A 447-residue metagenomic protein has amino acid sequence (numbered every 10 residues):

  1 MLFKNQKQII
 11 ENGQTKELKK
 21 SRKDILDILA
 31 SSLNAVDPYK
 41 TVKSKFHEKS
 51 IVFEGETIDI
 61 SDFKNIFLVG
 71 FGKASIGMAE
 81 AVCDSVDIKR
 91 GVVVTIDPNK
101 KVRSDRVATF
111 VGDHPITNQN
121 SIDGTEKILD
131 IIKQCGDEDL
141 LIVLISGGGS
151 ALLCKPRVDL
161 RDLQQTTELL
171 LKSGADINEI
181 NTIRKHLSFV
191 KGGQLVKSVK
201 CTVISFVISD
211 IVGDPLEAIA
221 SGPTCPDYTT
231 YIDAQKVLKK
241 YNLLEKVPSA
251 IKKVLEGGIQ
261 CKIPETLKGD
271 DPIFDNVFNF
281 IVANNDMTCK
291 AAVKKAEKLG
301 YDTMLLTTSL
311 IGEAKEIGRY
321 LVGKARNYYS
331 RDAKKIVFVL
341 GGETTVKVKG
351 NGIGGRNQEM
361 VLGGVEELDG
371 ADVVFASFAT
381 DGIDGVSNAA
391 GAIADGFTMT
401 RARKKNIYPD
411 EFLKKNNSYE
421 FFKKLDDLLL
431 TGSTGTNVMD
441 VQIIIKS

Functional and structural regions predicted by a protein language model:
M1-V69, G77-M78: An N-terminal, well-structured beta->alpha segment
V69-G70, V92-T95, V143-G147, S205-I211 (+3 more regions): Short beta-strand segments
A81-R90, K100, R106-A108, L129 (+6 more regions): A glycine- and small-aliphatic-rich helix-loop capping segment at beta-alpha/alpha-beta transitions that lines
V94-D137, N178-E179, I183-R184: Glycine-rich oxoanion-binding loops at beta->alpha junctions
V111-G112, I116-N120, L171-V199, D384-F412 (+1 more regions): Proline/glycine-rich low-complexity loops and linkers
D159-V247, K253: Internal gly/pro-rich beta-alpha loop/helix module that stabilizes soluble enzyme cofactors or their anionic handles
I204, P226-Y320, N327: Accessory alpha-helical/coil subdomains and C-terminal extensions that flank or cap enzyme catalytic cores
L362-S447: Internal helix-turn-beta structural module
